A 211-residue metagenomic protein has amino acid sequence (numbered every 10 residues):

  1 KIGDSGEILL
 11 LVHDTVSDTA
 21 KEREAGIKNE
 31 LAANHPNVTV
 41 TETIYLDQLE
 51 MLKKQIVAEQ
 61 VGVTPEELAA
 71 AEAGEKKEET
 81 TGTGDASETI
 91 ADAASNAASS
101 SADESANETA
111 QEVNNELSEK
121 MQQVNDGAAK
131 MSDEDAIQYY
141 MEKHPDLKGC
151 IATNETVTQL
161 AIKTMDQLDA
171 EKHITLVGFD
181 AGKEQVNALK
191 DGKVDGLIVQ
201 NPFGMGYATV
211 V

Functional and structural regions predicted by a protein language model:
K1-V211: A residue-level marker of the well-folded mature domains of exported/periplasmic proteins
